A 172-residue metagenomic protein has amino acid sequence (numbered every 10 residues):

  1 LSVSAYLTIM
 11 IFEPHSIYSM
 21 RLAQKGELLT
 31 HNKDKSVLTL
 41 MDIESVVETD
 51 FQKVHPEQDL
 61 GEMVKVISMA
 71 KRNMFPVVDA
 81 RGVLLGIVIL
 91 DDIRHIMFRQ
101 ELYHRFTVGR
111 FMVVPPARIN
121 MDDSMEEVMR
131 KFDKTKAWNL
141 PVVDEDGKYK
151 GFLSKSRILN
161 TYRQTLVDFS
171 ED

Functional and structural regions predicted by a protein language model:
L1-K53, L166-D172: Membrane-interfacial segments at transmembrane helix termini in multi-pass membrane proteins
M20, T49, E57, V77-A80 (+3 more regions): Generic beta-strand/beta-sheet core signal
Q24-K25, R81, L90-H95, Q100-R105 (+1 more regions): Active/binding-pocket-proximal capping segment
T39-F51, Q58, D92, H104-P116: Bateman (tandem CBS) regulatory domains
E48, K71-R72, V113, A137: A short helix-to-beta-strand capping loop
V54-K71, V78, M97-Q100, R118-W138 (+2 more regions): The conserved cystathionine-beta-synthase
G86-I93, G151-I158: Short hydrophobic beta-strand motif reused across regulatory alpha/beta modules
